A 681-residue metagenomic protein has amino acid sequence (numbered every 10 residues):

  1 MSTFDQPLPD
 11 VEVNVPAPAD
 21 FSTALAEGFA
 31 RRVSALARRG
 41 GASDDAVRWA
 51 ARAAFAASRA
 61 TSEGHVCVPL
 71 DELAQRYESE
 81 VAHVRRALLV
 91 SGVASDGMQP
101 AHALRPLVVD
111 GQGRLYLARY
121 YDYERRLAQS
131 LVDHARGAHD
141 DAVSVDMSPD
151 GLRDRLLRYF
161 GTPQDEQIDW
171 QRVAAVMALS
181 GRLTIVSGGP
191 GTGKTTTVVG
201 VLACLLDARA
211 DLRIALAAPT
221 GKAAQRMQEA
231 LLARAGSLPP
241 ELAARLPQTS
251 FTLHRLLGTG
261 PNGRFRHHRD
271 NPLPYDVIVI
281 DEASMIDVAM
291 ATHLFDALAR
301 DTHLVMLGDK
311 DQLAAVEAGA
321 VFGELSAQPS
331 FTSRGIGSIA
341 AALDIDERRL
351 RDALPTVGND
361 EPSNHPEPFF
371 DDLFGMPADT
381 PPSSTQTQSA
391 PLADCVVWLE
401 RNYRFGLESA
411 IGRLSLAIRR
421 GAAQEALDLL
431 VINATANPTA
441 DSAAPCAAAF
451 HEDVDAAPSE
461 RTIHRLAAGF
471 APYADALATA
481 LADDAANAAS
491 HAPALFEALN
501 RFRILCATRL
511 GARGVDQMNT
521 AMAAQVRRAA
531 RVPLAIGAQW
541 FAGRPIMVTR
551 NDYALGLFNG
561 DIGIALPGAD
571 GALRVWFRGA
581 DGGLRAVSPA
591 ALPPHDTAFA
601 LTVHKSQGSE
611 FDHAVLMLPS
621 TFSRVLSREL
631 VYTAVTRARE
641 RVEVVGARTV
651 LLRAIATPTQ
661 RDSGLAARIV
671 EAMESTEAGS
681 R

Functional and structural regions predicted by a protein language model:
T3-M147: N-terminal accessory nucleic-acid engagement/regulatory domains that precede and modulate ATP-driven motor cores
P163-S180: N-terminal pre-P-loop "Q-motif" helix
K194: Conserved lysine of the Walker
T197, V201: Hydrophobic positions on the alpha1 helix immediately C-terminal to the Walker A/P-loop
A218-P274: Inter-Walker segment of RecA-like/P-loop motor cores
F251-R300, T597-H604, Y632: Conserved RecA-like ASCE ATPase "motif II neighborhood" in helicase/translocase motors
D311-I546, D552-L555: Conserved helicase motor core of P-loop NTPases
R420, D561-R681: C-terminal accessory regions
